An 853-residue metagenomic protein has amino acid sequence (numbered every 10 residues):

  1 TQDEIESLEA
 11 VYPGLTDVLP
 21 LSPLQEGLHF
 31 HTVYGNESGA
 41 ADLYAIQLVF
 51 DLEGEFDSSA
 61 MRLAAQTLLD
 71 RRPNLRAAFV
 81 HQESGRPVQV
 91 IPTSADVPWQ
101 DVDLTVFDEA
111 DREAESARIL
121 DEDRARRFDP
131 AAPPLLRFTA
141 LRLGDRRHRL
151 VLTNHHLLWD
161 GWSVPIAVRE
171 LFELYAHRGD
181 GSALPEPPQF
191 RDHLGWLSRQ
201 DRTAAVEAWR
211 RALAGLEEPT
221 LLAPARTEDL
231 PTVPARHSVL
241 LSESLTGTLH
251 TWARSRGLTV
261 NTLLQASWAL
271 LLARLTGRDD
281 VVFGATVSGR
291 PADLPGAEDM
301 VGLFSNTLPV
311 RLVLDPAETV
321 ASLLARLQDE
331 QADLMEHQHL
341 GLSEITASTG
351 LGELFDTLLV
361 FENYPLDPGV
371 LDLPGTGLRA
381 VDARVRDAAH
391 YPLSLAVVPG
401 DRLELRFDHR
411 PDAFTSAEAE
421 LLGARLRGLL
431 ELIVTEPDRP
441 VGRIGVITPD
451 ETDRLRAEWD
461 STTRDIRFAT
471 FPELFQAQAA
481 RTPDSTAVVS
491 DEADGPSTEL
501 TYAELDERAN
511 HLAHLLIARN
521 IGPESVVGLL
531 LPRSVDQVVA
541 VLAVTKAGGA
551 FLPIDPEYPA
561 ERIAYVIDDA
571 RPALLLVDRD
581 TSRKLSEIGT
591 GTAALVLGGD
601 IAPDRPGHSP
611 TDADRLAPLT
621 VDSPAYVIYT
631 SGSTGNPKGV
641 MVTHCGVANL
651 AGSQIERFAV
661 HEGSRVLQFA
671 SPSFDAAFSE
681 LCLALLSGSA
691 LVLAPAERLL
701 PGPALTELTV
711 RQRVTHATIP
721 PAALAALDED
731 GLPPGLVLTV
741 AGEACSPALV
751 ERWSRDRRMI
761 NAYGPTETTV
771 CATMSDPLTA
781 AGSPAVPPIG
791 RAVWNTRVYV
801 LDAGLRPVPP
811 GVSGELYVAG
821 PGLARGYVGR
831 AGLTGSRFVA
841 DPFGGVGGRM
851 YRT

Functional and structural regions predicted by a protein language model:
T1-E186, E207, R211, T246-G247 (+13 more regions): Carrier-protein-dependent adenylate-forming modules in NRPS/ANL systems
D17, N36-A45, R62, P73-N74 (+20 more regions): His-Asp-centered acyl/peptidyl-transfer active-site segments
P23-L28, R86, I166, S267 (+8 more regions): Conserved A3 ("GATE") glycine/threonine-rich loop of ANL adenylate-forming enzymes
I46, A64, N74, T153-H155 (+19 more regions): C-terminal lobe/hinge of AMP-binding adenylation domains
R191-S198, R439-I466: Short, charged, surface-exposed hinge/linker loops at domain edges that act as mobile lids or interdomain connectors
G341, P368-G369, E404, G423 (+6 more regions): AMP-dependent adenylate-forming
A550, K638-L667, D675-T715: Conserved AMP-binding/adenylation subdomain of ANL enzymes
L686-S689, V714-T718, L724-P788, R797: Gly/Ser/Thr-rich phosphate-binding loop
